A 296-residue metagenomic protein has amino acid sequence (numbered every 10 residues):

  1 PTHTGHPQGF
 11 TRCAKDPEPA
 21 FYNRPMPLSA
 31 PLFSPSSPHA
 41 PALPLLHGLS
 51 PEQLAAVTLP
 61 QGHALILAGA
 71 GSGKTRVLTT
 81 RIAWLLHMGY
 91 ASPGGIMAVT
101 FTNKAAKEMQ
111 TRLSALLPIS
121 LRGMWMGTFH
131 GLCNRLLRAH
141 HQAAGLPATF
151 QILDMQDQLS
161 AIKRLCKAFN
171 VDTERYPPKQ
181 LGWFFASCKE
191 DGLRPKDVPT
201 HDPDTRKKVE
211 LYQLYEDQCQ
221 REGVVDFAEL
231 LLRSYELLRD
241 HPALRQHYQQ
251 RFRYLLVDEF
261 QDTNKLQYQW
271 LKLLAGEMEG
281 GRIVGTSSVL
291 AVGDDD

Functional and structural regions predicted by a protein language model:
H3-H6, D16, Y22-N23: Intrinsic-disorder-associated, low-complexity terminal segments enriched in Asp/Asn/His/Tyr and depleted of Lys/Arg
R12, F21-A148, I152, Q246 (+2 more regions): P-loop NTPase Walker
L46-T58, G62-L67, V77, M97-A98 (+4 more regions): Conserved helicase NTPase motor core
W84-M88, R112-L116, A139-H140, L165-A168 (+4 more regions): Active-site catalytic microenvironments for nucleophilic, acid-base chemistry
L85, L136-A143, C188-G192, H241 (+2 more regions): A short secondary-structure junction motif
L121-M124, H141-E229, F252, I283: ATP-hydrolysis module of ASCE/P-loop NTPase motor domains, specifically the Walker B Asp-Glu catalytic pair
